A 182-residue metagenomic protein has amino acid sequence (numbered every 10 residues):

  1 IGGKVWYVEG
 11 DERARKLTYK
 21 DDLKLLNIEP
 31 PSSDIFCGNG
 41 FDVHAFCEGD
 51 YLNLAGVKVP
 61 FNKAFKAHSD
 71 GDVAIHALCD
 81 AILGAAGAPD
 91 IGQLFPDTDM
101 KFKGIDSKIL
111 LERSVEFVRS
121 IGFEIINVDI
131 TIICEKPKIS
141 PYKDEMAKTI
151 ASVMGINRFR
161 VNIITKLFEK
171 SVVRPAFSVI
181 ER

Functional and structural regions predicted by a protein language model:
I1-I35: Conserved alpha/beta core of the MobA/IspD/sugar-nucleotide pyrophosphorylase nucleotidyltransferase superfamily
V43-K58, M154-R160: Acidic-glycine-rich active-site phosphate/pyrophosphate-binding loop
V59-S69, D97-F102, F168-K170: A short glycine/serine-rich beta->alpha loop
D70-I82: Short alpha-helix carrying the canonical HExxH Zn2+-binding catalytic motif
A81-E124, E135: Glycine- and Gly-Pro-enriched alpha-helical subdomains that act as flexible, kink-prone "lid/hinge" or packing modules
D129-K138, K143-S171: Short, conserved loop-to-beta-strand elements that form functional interface hotspots
S171-R182: C-terminal edge-of-domain segments
